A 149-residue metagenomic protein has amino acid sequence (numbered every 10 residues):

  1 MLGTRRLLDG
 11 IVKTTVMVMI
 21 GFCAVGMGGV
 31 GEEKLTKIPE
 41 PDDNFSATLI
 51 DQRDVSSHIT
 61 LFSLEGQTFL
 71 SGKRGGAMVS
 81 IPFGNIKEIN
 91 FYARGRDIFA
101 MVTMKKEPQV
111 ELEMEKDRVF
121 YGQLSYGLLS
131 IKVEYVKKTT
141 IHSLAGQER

Functional and structural regions predicted by a protein language model:
L2-V16: Bacterial N-terminal signal peptides that target proteins for export
R5-R6, V25, E33: Intrinsic-disorder/low-complexity peptide segments enriched for small residues
T14-A24: Bacterial N-terminal signal peptides
G28-R149: Compositionally biased alpha-helical segments
